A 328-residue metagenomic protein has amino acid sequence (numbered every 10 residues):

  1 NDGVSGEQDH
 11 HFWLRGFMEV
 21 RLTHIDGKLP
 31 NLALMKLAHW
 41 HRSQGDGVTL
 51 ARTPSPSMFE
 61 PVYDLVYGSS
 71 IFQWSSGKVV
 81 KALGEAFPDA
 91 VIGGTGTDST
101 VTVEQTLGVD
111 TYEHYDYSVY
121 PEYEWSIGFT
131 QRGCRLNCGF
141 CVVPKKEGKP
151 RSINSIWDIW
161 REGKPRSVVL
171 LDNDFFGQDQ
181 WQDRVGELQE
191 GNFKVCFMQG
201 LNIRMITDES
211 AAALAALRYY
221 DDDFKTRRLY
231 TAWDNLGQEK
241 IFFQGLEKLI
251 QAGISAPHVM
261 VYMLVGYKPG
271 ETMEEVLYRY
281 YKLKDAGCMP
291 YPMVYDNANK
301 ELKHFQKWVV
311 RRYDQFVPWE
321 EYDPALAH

Functional and structural regions predicted by a protein language model:
G3-V4, D9-D89, T97-S99: A short, structured N-terminal alpha-helical element that caps or precedes a catalytic domain
M18-V20, G47, E124, N137 (+1 more regions): Residues that mark the start of a beta-strand
V20-G27, Y67-I71, V142-G245, A256-G266 (+1 more regions): Core AdoMet radical
L32-A33, P121-G163: Canonical Radical SAM [4Fe-4S] cluster-binding loop centered on the CxxxCxxC motif and its immediate flanking residues
G77-L83, F87, V185, A211-L214 (+2 more regions): Generic structural signal for well-ordered alpha-helices, preferentially at hydrophobic/aromatic core positions
K78-V79, S99-Q105, G139, I206-T207 (+1 more regions): Short, charged, surface-exposed secondary-structure boundary motifs
A90-Y115: Ser/Thr/Gly-rich flexible loops in soluble cytosolic domains mediating phosphotransfer, phosphorylation
Y220-R228, G237-H328: A structural motif corresponding to the C-terminal lobe/cap of the Radical SAM core domain
